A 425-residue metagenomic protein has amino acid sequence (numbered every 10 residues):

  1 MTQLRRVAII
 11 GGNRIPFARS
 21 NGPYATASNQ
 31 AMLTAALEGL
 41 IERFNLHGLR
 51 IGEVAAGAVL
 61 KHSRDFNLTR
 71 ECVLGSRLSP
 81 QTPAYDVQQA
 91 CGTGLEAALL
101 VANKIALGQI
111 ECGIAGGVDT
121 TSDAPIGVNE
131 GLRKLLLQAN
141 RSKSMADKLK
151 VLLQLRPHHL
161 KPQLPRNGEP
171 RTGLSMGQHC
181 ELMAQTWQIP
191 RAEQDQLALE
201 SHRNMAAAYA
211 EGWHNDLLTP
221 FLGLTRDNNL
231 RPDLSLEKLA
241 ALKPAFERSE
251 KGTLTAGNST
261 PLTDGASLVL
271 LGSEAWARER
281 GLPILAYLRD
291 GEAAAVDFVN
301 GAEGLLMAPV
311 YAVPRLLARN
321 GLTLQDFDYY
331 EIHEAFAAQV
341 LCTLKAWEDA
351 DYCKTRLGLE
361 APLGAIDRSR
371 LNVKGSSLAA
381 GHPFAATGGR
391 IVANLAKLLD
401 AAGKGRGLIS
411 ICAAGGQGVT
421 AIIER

Functional and structural regions predicted by a protein language model:
M1-A27, V151-R166, A240-Y311, R319-N320 (+3 more regions): Condensing-enzyme catalytic core mediating Claisen C-C bond formation in acyl metabolism
N13-I15, A25-A35, R43, R156 (+2 more regions): N-terminal extracellular/periplasmic Venus flytrap/periplasmic-binding protein-like
A25-G113, G117-K143, G212, L218-N228 (+1 more regions): Conserved beta-ketoacyl condensing-enzyme motif
N29-F44, L68-C72, A97, M176-M183 (+6 more regions): Short, well-ordered amphipathic alpha-helical segments that serve as non-catalytic structural scaffolds within diverse
A58-G113, R156-H158, R171-L174, D233-P261 (+2 more regions): Conserved catalytic cysteine-centered active-site region of acyl-thioester-dependent Claisen-condensing enzymes
Q89-D119, G127, A184-W213, L268-A275 (+3 more regions): Active-site-proximal alpha-helical scaffold in enzymes
C112-L182: Flexible glycine-/small-residue-enriched beta->alpha junction loops that bind anionic phosphate/pyrophosphate groups
V296-A379: Active-site pocket-lining segment
